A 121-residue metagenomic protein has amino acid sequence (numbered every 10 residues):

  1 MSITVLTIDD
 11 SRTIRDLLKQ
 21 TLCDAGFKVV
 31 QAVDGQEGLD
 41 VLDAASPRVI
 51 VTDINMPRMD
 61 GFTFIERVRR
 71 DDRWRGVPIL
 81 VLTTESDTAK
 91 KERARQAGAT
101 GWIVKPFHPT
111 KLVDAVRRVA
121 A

Functional and structural regions predicted by a protein language model:
S2-T13, L18-L22, I50: Conserved acidic segment of CheY-like receiver
G26-V33, V41: Short hydrophobic/Thr-rich beta-strand motif most characteristic of the beta2 strand and flanking loop of CheY-like
A45-V51: Active-site beta3 strand of CheY-like receiver
D53, T83: Active-site residues of response regulator receiver
M56: Receiver (REC) domain active-site loop signature in two-component systems and cognate sites in sensor histidine kinases
T100: Short, glycine/charged-rich "phosphate-handling" switch motifs in NTP-dependent and phosphotransfer domains
F107-R117: C-terminal output helix
